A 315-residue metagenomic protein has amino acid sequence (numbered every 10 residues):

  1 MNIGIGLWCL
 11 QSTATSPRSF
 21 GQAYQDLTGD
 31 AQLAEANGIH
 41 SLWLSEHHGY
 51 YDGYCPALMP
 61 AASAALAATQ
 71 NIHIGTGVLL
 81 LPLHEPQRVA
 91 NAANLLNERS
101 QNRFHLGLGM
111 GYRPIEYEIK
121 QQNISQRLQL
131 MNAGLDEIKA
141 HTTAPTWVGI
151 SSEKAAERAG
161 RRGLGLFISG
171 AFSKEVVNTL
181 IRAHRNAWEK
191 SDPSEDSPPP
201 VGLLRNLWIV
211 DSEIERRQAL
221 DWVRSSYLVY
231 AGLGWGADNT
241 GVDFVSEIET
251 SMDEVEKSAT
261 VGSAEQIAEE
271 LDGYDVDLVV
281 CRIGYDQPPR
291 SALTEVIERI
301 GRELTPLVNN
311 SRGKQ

Functional and structural regions predicted by a protein language model:
M1-T69, H73, A144: N-terminal beta1-alpha1-beta2 module of alpha/beta enzyme domains
N2-Q22, P82-H141, L166, F172-K174: Flexible, glycine-rich active-site loops centered on histidine and acidic residues that chelate a metal or position
I3-L7, L42-L44, I74-T76, F104-L108 (+4 more regions): Hydrophobic faces of well-ordered beta-strands that scaffold small-molecule active sites in alpha/beta enzyme cores
L7, I124-E137, V176-V276, N310-Q315: An alpha-helical appendage that flanks or caps ligand/catalytic pockets
E35, A62-Q70, A93-F104, G160-R161 (+2 more regions): Acidic (Asp/Glu)-rich catalytic clusters
G38, E46, A65, L96 (+5 more regions): Conserved, mostly hydrophobic/aromatic
C55-T76, L130, G134, E298-S311: Alpha-helix-loop-beta-strand connector modules within alpha/beta enzyme cores
V177-R185, A292-N309: C-terminal helical cap(s) of enzyme catalytic domains, especially alpha/beta-barrels
